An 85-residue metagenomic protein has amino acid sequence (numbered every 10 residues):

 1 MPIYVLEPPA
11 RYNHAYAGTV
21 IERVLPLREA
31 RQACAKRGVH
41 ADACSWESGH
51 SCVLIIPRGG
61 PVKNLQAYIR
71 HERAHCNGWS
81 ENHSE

Functional and structural regions predicted by a protein language model:
M1-E22: N-terminal low-complexity, Pro/Thr/Ser-rich intrinsically disordered segments that act as propeptides or flexible
R11-A15, V24-S51, K63: Catalytic zinc-binding patch centered on the HExxH motif and its immediate surroundings that defines zinc-dependent
H50-R70, S80-S84: Short pre-active-site segment immediately N-terminal to the catalytic Zn-binding motif
A74, G78: Short active-site segment of divalent metal-dependent hydrolases/proteases that encodes the spacing between
